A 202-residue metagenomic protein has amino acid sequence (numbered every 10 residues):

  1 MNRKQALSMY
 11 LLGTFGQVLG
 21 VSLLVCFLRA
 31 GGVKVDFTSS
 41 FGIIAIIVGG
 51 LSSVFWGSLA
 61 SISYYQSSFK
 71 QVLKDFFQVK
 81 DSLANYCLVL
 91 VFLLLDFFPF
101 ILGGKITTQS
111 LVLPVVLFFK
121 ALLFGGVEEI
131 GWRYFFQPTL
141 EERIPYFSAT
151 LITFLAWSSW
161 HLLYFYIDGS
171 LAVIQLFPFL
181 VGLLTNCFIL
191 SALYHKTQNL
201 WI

Functional and structural regions predicted by a protein language model:
N2-G16, T38-G50, Y64-F97, E141-A149: Interfacial transmembrane-helix boundary/kink motif in multi-pass membrane proteins
L7-Y64, L111, V115-L117: Alpha-helical transmembrane segments in multi-pass membrane proteins
F15, L90, F118, L122 (+5 more regions): Residue-level signature of the transmembrane alpha-helical core of multi-pass small-molecule transporters
Q17-V21, V25, G49-G57, F92-D96 (+4 more regions): Alpha-helical transmembrane segments of multipass membrane proteins
V18, V127-F154, H195-N199: Membrane-interface helix/loop boundary segments of multi-pass membrane proteins
S22, Q175-I202: Functionally important transmembrane alpha-helices
L24-K34, F98-T107, L162-G169: Juxtamembrane "helix-exit" motif on the non-cytosolic side of transmembrane helices
I106-F118, I167-L180: Juxtamembrane helix-entry segments on the extracytoplasmic side of multipass membrane proteins
